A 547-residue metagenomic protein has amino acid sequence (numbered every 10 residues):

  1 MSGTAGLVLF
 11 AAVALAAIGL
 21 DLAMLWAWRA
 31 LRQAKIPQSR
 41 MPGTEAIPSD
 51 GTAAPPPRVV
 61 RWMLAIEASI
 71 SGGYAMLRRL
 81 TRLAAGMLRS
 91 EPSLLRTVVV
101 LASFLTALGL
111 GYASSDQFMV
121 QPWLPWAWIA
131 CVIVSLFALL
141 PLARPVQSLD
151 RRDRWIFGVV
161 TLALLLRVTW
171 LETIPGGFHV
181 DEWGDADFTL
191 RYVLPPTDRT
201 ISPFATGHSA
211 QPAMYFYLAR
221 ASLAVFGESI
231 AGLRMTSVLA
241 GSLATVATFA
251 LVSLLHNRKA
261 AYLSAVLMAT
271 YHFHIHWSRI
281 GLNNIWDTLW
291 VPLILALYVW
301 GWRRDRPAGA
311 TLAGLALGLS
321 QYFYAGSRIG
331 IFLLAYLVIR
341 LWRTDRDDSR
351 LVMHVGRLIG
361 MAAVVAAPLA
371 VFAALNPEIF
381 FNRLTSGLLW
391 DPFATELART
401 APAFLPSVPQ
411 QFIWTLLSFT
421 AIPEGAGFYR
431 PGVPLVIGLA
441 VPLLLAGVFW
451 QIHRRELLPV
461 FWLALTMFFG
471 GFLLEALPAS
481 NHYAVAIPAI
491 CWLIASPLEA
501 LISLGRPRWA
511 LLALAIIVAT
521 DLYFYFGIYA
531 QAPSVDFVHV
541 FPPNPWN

Functional and structural regions predicted by a protein language model:
M1-R154, L333-R340, L351: Membrane-embedded, hydrophobic transmembrane alpha-helices
T97, L110-A113, K259, I294-A310 (+2 more regions): Membrane-interface transmembrane helices that cradle and orient dolichyl/undecaprenyl
P125-A130, W277-S278, I329, L439 (+1 more regions): Hydrophobic/aromatic-rich transmembrane helices and adjacent perimembrane loops
D185-P195, P203, V225, Y322 (+2 more regions): Transmembrane-lumen/periplasm boundary regions of multi-pass, lipid-linked membrane glycan transferases
M235-H256, L293, L443-G447, S496: Transmembrane-helix motifs of polytopic, lipid-linked glycan transferases
T248-T270, L457-F461, R508: Transmembrane-helix signature of polytopic, membrane-embedded enzymes that assemble or transfer cell-envelope glycans
F273, R279-W286: Short acidic/glycine- and proline-prone juxtamembrane loop motifs at membrane-interface regions of multi-pass membrane
L498-Y529: Signature aromatic-anchored transmembrane alpha helix within multi-pass, membrane-resident enzymes that catalyze glycan
